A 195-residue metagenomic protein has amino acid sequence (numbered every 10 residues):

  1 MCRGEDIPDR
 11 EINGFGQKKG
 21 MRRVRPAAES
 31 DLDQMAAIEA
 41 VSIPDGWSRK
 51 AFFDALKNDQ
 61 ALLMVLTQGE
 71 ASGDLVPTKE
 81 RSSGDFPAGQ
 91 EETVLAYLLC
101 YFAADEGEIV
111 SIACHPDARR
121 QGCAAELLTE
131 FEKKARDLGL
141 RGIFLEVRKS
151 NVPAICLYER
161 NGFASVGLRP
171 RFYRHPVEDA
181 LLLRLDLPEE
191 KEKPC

Functional and structural regions predicted by a protein language model:
C2-Q17, F86, V177-C195: Terminal substrate-recognition subdomain of acyl/acetyltransferases
R22, P26-Q121, A125-K134, L138 (+1 more regions): Acetyl-CoA-dependent GNAT
H115, R119, E146-S150, H175: Residue-level recognition of the GNAT/N-acetyltransferase active site
L128, S150-A154, R171-P176: Short glycine/proline-centered loop/turn elements that form peptide/ligand docking sites
A135-E146, R169: Conserved GNAT acetyl-CoA-binding A-motif
E146, A164-L181: Conserved catalytic-core motifs of GNAT/GCN5-like acyltransferases
Y158, F163, L183: Conserved active-site tyrosine of GNAT-family acetyltransferases
